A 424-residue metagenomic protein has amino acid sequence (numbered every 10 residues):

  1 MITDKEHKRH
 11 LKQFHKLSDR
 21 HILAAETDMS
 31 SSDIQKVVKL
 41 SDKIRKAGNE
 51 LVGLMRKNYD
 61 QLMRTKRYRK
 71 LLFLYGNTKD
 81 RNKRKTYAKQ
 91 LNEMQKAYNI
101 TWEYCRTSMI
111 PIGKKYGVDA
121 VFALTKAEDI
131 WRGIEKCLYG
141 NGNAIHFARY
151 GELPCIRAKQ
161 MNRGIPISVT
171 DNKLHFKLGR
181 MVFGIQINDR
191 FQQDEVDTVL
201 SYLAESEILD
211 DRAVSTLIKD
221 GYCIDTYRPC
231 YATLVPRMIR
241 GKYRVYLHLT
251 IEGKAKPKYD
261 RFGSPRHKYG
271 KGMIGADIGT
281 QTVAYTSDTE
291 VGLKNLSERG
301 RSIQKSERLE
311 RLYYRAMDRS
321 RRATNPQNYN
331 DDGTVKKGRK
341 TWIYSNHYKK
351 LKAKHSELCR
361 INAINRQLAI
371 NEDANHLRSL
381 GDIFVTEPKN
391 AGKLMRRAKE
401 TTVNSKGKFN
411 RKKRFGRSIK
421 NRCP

Functional and structural regions predicted by a protein language model:
M1-L124: Gly/serine-rich nucleotide phosphate-binding loop at the start of the catalytic core of nucleotide/ADP-ribose-handling
L11-Q13, D220-G221, Y231-R237, A255-P265: Catalytic micro-motifs at enzyme active sites that drive phosphoryl/nucleotidyl and oxygen chemistry
L17-M29, F183-D189, E207, K294-L296: Generic detection of short hydrophobic beta-strand segments and adjacent strand-loop junctions
L23, N172-L178, R244-I251: Generic recognition of long tandem-repeat/solenoid scaffolds
I44, L91, A127-I134, Y348-N362: Short amphipathic alpha-helical coiled-coil/interface segments
K66-Y98, L203, L209, V214-I218 (+2 more regions): Charged, glycine/proline-rich intrinsically disordered loops and linkers
T78-G241, R411, R417, N421: Acidic carboxylate diad motif detector
V245-P424: Positively charged, helix-rich recognition surfaces that bind polyanionic ligands
